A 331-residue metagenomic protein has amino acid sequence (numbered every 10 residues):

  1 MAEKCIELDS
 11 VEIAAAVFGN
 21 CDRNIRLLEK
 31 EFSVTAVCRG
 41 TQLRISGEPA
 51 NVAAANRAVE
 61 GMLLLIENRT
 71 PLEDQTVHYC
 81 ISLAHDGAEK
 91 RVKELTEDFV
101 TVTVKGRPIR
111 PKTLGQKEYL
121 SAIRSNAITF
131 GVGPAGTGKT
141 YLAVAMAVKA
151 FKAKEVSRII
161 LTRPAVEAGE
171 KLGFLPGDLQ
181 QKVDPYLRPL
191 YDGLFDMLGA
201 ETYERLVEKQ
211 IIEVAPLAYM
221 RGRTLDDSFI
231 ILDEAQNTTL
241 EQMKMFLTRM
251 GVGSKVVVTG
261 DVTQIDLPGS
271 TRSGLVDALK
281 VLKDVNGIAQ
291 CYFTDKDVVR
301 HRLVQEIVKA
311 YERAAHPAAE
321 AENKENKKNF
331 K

Functional and structural regions predicted by a protein language model:
M1-A16: Short glycine-/aliphatic-rich beta-strand segments at the starts of folded cytosolic domains
L8-S10, C38-G40, G47, R163 (+2 more regions): Flexible glycine-/small-residue-rich
I13-K30: Short amphipathic alpha-helix segments
E29-V37: A short, structured beta-strand/loop element
V37-T96: Interdomain "pre-motor" coupling segment immediately N-terminal to P-loop NTPase/helicase cores
H85-R107, P111-L114: Conserved loop-to-helix interface motifs that mediate assembly, gating, or partner/ligand docking in ancient ring
V104-Q116, A122-L232, Q236-K331: Conserved helicase motor core of SF1/SF2 NTP-dependent helicases
